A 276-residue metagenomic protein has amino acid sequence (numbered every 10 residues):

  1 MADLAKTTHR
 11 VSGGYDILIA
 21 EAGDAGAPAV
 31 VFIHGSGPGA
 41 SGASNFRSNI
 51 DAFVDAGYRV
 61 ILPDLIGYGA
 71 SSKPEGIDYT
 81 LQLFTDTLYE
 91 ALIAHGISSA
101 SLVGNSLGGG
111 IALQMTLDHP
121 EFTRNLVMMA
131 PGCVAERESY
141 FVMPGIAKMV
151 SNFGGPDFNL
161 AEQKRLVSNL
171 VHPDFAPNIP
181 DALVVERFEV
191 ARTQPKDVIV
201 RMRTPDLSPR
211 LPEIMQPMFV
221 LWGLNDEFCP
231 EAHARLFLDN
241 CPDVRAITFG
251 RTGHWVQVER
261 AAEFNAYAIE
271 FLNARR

Functional and structural regions predicted by a protein language model:
M1-D16: N-terminal cap/lid segment of alpha/beta-hydrolase-fold proteins
L18-A70: Conserved HGGG/HGGXW glycine-rich cap/lid loop of the alpha/beta-hydrolase fold
D55, L62-V103, A266: Active-site loop/oxyanion-hole signature of alpha/beta-hydrolase fold enzymes
G104, G108, A112: Gly/Ala-rich beta-loop-alpha elbow adjacent to hydrolase catalytic centers
L113, L117, R124-P156: Flexible "cap/lid" loop of the alpha/beta hydrolase fold
R137-M143, D157-Q216: Conserved alpha/beta-hydrolase catalytic His-Asp/Glu region
E213, P217-T252: Conserved loop-alpha-helix segment in the C-terminal half of the alpha/beta-hydrolase fold that carries the catalytic
V244-R276: Catalytic active-site module of serine/aspartate enzymes centered on a nucleophile-bearing elbow/loop
